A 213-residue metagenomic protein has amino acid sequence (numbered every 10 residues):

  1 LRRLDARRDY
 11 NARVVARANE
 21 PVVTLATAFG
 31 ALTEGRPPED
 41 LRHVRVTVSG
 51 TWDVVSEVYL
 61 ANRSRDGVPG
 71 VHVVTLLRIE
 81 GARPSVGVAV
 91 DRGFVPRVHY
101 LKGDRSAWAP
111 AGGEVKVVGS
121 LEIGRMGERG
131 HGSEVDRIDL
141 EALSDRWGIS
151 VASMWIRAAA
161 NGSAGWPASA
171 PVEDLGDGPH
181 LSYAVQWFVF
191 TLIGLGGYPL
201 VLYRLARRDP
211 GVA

Functional and structural regions predicted by a protein language model:
R2-A213: Surface-exposed, charge/polar-rich loops and edge strands
